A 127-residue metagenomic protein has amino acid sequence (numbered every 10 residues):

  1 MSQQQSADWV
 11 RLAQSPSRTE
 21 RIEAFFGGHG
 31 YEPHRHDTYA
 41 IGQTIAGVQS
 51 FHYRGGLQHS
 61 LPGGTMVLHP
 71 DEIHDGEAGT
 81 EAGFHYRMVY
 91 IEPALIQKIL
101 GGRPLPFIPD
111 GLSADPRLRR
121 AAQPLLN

Functional and structural regions predicted by a protein language model:
S2-S6: Hydrophobic membrane-targeting segments
D8-F107: N-terminal regulatory/effector-sensing and dimerization cores that precede helix-turn-helix DNA-binding domains
L100-N127: Amphipathic alpha-helical segments enriched in hydrophobic/aromatic residues interleaved with Lys/Arg
